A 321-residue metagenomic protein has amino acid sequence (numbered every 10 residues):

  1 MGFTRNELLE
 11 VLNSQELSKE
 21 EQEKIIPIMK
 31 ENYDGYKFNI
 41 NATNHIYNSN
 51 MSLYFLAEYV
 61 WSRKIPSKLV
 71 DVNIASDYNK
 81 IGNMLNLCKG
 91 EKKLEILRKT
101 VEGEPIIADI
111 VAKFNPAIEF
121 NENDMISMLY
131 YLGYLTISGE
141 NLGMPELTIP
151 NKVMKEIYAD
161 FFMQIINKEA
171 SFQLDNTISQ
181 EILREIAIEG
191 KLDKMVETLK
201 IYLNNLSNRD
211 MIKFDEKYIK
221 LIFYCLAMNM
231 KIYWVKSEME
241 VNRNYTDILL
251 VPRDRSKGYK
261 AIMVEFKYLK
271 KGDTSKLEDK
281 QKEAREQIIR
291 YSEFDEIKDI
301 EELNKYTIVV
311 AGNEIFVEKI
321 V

Functional and structural regions predicted by a protein language model:
M1-A57, I96: Amphipathic alpha-helical segments of the small helical/lid subdomains adjacent to P-loop NTPase cores
L8-E20, I178, E189, N304-V310: Noncatalytic linker/hinge segments flanking ATPase motor cores
S14, R290, F294-D295: A generic secondary-structure signal
E16, K231, E296-D299: Secondary-structure transition/hinge residues
P27-N39, E140-N141, M239, Y306-I308: Acidic carboxylate-rich catalytic motifs and surrounding loops in phosphoryl-/glycosyl-chemistry enzymes
N39-I40, V251, E293-E296: Intrinsically disordered, low-complexity boundary segments flanking structured domains
H45-E286, R290-S292, E302, K319-V321: Extended alpha-helical interface modules used as scaffolds for assembling large macromolecular complexes
E296-V321: Domain-level recognition of nuclease-like catalytic cores that cleave nucleotide substrates
